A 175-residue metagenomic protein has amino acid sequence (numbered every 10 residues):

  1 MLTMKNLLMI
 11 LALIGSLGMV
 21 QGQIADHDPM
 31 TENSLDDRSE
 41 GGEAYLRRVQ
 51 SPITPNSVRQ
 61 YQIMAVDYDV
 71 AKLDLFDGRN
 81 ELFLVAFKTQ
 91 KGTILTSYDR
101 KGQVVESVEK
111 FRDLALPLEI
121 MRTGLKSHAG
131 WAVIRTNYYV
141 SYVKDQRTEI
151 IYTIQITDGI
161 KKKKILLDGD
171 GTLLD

Functional and structural regions predicted by a protein language model:
M1-H27: Bacterial Sec-dependent N-terminal signal peptides
M19-L75: Sec-dependent signal peptide cleavage junction
I24-E40, K91-R112: N-terminal trafficking/processing presequences and adjacent post-cleavage segments of proteins routed to secretion
Y45, E109, A115, T157 (+1 more regions): Hydrophobic transmembrane alpha-helix bundles
I53-T96, S141, D145-I165: Exposed beta-strand-loop-beta-strand "reactive/processing" segments of non-cytosolic proteins
L95-E106, K163-D175: A short, surface-exposed beta-strand/turn
T96-R135: Long, charged/polar, surface-exposed segments that mediate recognition or autoinhibition
